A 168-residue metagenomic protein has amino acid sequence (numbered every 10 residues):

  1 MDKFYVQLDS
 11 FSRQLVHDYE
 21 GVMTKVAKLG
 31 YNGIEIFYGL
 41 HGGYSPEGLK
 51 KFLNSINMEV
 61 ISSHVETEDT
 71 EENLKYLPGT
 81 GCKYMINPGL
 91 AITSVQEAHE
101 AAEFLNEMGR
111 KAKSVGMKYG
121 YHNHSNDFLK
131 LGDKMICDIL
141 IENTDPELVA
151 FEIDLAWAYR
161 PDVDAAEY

Functional and structural regions predicted by a protein language model:
M1-K83: N-terminal pre-domain/capping segments
F4, V60, M85, Y119 (+1 more regions): Hydrophobic/aromatic residues located in beta-strands of well-ordered beta-sheets within soluble catalytic
L8, I36, N87, Y121 (+1 more regions): Conserved beta-strand positions
S12-Q14, L40-G43, T67, I92-S94 (+2 more regions): Short, small-residue-enriched loops and turns at beta-alpha junctions that line or gate enzyme active sites
E20-G21, E47-K51, A98-N106, D133-D138 (+1 more regions): Charged helix-capping and loop-helix junction motifs
E47-V65, M108-A112, C137-E147: Alpha-helix-loop-beta-strand connector modules within alpha/beta enzyme cores
T70-N106: Glycine/small-residue-rich loop that forms an oxyanion/phosphate-binding "nest" at active or ligand-binding sites
S114-Y168: Acidic/histidine-rich catalytic cores of soluble enzymes
